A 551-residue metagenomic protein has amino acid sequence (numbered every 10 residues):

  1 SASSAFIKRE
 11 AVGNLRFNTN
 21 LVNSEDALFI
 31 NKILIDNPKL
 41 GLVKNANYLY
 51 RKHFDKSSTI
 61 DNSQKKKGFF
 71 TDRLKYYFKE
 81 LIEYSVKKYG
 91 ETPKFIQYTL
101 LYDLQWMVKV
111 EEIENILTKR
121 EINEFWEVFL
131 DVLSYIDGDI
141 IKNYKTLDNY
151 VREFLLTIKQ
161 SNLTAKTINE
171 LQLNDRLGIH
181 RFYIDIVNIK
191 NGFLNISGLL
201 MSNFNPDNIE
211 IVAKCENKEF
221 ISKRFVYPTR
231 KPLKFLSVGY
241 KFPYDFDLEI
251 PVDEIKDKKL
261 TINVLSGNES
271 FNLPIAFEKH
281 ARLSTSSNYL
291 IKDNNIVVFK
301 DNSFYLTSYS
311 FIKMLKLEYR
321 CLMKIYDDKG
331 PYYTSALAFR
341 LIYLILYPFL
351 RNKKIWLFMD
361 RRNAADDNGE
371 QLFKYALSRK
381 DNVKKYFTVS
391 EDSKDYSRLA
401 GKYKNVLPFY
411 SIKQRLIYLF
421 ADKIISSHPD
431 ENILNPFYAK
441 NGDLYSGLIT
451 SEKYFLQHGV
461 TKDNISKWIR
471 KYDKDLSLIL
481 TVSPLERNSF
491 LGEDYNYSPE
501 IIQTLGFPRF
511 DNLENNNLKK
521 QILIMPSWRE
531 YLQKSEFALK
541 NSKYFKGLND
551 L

Functional and structural regions predicted by a protein language model:
A2-L15: Conserved nucleotide-sugar donor-binding and metal-coordinating catalytic region shared by glycosyltransferases
S3, F17, F29-N31, I35: Hydrophobic/aromatic interaction determinants used to assemble and anchor large protein complexes
L21-V22, L40-Y76, V110-E121: Nucleotide-sugar-dependent glycosyltransferase catalytic core
N23-F29: Acidic donor-binding loop at a coil-to-helix junction in glycosyltransferase catalytic cores that engages
L28, K87-R362, K374, S378-V383 (+1 more regions): Non-catalytic N-terminal targeting/anchoring module and adjacent flexible stem/linker that precedes the structured
N45, R51-F54, F358-D360, S427-P429 (+4 more regions): Short loop/turn segments at strand-loop or loop-helix junctions that form parts of catalytic or ligand-binding pockets
G90-E91, A364-K380, P508-L551: Conserved catalytic-core segment of nucleotide-activated headgroup transferases in glycan assembly
I196, V212, I221, Y227-L236 (+3 more regions): Active-site and donor-binding regions of nucleotide-sugar-utilizing enzymes
